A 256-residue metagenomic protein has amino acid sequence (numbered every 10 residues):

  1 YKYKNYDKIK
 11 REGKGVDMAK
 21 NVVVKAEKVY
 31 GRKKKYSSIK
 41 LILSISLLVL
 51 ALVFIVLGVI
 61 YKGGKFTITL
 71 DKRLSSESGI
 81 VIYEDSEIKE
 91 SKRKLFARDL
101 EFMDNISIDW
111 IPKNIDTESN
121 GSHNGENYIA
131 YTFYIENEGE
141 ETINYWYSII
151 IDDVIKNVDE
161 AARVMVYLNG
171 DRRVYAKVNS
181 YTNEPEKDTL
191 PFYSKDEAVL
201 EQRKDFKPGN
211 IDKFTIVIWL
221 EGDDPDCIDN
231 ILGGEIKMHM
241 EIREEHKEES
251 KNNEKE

Functional and structural regions predicted by a protein language model:
Y1, G170-V174, E221-G222: Short regulatory "switch" loops immediately downstream of catalytic or recognition motifs within protein catalytic
K2-K8: Short, positively charged and aromatic/hydrophobic N-terminal segments
G13-K113, S122, E245-E256: Short, polar/proline-rich extracytoplasmic segments that appear immediately after membrane translocation
G31-Y36, K40-I45, W110-D116, R172-I211: Extracellular adhesion/glycan-binding regions together with long Ser/Thr- and acidic-residue-rich low-complexity tracts
L48-L50, N127-N137, N169-N183: Amphipathic repeat-derived elements
L70-R98, I155-D196: A surface/secretory-pathway sequence property marking extracellular, secreted, or lumenal proteins enriched
N114-I143, D196-E256: C-terminal, structured domain-capping segment
E141-I151, E160: Short, hydrophobic/aromatic beta-strand segments
